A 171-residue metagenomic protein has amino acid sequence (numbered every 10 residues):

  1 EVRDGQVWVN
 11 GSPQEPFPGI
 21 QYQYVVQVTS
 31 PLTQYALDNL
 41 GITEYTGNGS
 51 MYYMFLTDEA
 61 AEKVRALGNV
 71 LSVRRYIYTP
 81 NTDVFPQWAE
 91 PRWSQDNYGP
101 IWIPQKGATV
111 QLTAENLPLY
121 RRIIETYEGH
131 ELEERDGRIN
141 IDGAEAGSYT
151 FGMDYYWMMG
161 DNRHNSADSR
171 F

Functional and structural regions predicted by a protein language model:
E1-F171: Extended hydrophobic leader/signal-anchor segments used for secretion and membrane insertion
